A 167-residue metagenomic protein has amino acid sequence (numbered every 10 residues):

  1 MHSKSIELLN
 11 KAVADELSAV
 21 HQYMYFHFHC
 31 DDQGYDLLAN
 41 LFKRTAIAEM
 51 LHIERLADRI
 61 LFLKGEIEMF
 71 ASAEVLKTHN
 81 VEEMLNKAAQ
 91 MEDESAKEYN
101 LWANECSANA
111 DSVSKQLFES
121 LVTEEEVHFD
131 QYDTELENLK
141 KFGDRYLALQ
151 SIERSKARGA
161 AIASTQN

Functional and structural regions predicted by a protein language model:
M1-N167: Iron-associated oxidoreductase/ferritin-like identity signal
